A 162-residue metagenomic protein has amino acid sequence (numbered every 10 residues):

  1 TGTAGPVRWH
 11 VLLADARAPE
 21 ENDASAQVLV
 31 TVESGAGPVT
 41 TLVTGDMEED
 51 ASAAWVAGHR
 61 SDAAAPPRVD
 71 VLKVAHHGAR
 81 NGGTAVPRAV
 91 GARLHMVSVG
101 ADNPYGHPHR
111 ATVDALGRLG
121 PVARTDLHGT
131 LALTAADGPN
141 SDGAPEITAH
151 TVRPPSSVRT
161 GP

Functional and structural regions predicted by a protein language model:
T1-V71, L127-P162: Core dinuclear metal-dependent hydrolase active-site scaffold
S52-A132: Cap/insert and terminal regions of metallo-dependent hydrolase folds
